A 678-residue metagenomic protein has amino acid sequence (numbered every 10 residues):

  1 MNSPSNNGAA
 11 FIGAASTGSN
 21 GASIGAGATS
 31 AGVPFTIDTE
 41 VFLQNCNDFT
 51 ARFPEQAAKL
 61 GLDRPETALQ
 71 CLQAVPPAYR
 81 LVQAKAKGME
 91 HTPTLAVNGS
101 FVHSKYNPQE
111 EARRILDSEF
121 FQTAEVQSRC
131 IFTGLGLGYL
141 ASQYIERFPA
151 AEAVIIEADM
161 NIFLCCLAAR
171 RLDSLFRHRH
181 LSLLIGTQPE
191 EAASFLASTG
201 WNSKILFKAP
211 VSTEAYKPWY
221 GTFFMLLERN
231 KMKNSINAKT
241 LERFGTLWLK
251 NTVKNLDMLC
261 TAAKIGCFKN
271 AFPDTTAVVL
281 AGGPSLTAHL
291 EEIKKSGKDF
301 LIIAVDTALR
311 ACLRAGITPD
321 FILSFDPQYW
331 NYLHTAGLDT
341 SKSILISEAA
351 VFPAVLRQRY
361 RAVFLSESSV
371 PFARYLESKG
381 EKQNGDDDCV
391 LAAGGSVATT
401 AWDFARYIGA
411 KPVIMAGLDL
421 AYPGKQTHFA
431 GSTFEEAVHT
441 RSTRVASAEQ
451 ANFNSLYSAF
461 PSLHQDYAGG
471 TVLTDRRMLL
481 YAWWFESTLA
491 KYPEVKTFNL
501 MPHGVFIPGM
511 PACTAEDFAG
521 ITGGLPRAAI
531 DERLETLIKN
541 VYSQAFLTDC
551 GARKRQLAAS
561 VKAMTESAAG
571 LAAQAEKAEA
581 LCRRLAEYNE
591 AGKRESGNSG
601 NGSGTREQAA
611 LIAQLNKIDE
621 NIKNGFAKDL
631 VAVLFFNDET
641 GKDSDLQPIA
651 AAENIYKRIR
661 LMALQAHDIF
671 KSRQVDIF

Functional and structural regions predicted by a protein language model:
N2-G8, G25-L280, P284-L301, R310-R314 (+6 more regions): N-terminal donor/sugar-recognition subdomains of glycan-related enzymes, prototypically the membrane-proximal stem
E157-A158, A308-L309, G316-D326, A405-F429 (+1 more regions): Glycine-rich phosphate/pyrophosphate-binding loops and their adjacent beta-strand/loop elements at enzyme active sites
L175-F176, D339-I344, G424-N452, G470 (+1 more regions): Short acidic, glycine/proline-enriched helix-loop-strand junctions
A281, V305, F325, I346-E348 (+3 more regions): Generic beta-strand/beta-sheet core signal
L301-A311, I322, L345, A401 (+1 more regions): Extended, hydrophobic alpha-helical segments in both membrane/secreted and soluble proteins
A354-L420: Active-site/ligand-binding-proximal alpha/beta "capping" segment
E377-N384, R441-A468: Surface-exposed acidic, glycine/proline-enriched linker/cap segments that occur as 15-30-residue helix-coil
